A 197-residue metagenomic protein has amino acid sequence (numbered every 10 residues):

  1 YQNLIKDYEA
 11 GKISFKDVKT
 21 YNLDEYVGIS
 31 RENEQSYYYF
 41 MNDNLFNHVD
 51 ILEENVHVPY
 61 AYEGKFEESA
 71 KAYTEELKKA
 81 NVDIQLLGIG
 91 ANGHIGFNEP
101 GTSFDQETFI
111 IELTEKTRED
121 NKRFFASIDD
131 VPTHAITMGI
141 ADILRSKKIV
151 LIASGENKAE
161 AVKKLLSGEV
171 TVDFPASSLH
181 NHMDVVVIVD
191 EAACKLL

Functional and structural regions predicted by a protein language model:
Y1-E9: Glycine-rich N-terminal segment of FAD-binding domains in flavoprotein oxidoreductases, spanning the beta-loop-helix
E9-K12, G64-K65: Short, glycine- and charge-enriched coil/turn segments that flank and shape catalytic ligand pockets
I13-K19: A glycine-rich helix N-cap at a beta->alpha junction
K19-N22, V58-P59: Extended hydrophobic secondary-structure segments that form protein cores and membrane-embedded regions
I29-L197: Conserved phosphate- and dinucleotide-binding cores of soluble alpha/beta proteins, encompassing both enzyme active
